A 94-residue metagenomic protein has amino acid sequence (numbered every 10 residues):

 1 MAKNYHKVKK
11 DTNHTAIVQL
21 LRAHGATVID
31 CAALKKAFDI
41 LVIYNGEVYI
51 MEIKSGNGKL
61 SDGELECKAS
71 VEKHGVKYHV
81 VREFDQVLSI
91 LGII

Functional and structural regions predicted by a protein language model:
M1-I94: Catalytic phosphate/metal-binding cores of nucleic-acid and nucleotide-processing enzymes, i.e., regions that mediate
